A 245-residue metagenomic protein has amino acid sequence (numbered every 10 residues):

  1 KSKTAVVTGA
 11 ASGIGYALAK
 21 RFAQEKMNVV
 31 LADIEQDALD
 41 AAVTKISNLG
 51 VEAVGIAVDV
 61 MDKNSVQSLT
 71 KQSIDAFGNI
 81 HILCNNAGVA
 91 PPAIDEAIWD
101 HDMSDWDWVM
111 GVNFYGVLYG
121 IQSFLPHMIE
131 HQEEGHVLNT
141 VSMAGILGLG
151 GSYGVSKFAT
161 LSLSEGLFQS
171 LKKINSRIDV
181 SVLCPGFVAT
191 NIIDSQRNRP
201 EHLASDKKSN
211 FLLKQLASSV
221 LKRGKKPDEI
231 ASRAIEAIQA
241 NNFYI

Functional and structural regions predicted by a protein language model:
K1-V30: Canonical Rossmann dinucleotide-binding motif of NAD(H)/NADP(H)-dependent dehydrogenases/reductases, specifically
E25-A41: Conserved glycine-rich Rossmann-like NAD(P)H-binding loop of the short-chain dehydrogenase/reductase
Q36-D37, A57-S68, M103: The beta1-alpha1 cofactor-binding region of Rossmann-like NAD(H)/NADP(H)-dependent oxidoreductases
I94-I98, D102-D107: Substrate-binding pocket helix/loop in short-chain dehydrogenase/reductase
I121-Q122, E165: A short, exposed helix-loop element centered on a Lys and neighboring polar residues
S142: Residue(s) in the substrate-gating loop at a strand-loop-helix junction that position the organic substrate next
S170-I245: SDR active-site lid
